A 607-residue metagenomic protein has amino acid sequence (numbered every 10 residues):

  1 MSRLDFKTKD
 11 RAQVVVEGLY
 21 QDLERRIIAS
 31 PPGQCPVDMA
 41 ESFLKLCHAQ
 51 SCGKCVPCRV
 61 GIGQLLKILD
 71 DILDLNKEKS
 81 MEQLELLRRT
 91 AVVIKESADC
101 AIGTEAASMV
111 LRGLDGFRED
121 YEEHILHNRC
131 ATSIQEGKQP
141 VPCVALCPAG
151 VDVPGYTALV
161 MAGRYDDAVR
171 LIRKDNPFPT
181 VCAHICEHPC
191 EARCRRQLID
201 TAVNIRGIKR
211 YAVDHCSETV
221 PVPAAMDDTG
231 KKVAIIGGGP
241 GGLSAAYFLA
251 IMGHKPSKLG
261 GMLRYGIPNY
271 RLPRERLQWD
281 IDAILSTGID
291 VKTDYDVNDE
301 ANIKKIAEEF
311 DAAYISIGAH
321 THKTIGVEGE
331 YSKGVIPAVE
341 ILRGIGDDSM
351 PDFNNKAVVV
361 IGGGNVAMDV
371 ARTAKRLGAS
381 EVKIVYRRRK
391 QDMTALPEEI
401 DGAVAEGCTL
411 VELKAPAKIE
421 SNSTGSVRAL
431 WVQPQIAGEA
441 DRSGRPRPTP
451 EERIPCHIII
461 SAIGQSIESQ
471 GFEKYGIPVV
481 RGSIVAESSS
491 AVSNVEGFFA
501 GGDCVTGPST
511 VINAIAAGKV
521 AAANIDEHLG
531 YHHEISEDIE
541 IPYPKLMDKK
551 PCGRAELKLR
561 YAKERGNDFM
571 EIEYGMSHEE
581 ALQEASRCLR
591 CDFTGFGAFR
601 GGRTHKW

Functional and structural regions predicted by a protein language model:
M1-S133: Redox cofactor-anchoring modules in respiratory/redox and cofactor-processing assemblies
V56-K79, E85-L86, A91-V92, I102-Y121 (+5 more regions): Iron-sulfur (Fe-S) cluster-binding segments and ferredoxin-like electron-carrier domains, especially [2Fe-2S]
Y211-M226, L277-E300, H322-L377, V479-V495: Glycine-rich dinucleotide-binding loop and its adjacent helix/turn
D227-D228, K232-A234, Q278-V327, K418-W431 (+2 more regions): Feature captures the FAD/FMN-dependent oxidoreductase FAD-binding
K231-K255, A367-K375: N-terminal Rossmann-like FAD-binding beta1-loop-alpha1 element of flavoenzymes
K255-T287, V291, I345, A371-K418 (+1 more regions): Rossmann-like dinucleotide-binding cores of NAD(P)H-dependent redox enzymes
K333-N355, S423, E439-P508, I515 (+2 more regions): FAD-site-proximal beta/loop scaffold in flavoenzymes
V370, G501-I535: A conserved FAD-binding loop/helix module that cradles the flavin
